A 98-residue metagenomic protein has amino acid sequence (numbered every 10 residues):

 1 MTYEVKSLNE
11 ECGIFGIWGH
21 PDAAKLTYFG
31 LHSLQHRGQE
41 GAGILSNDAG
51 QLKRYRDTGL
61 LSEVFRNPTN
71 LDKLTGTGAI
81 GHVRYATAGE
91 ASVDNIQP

Functional and structural regions predicted by a protein language model:
M1-P98: N-terminal glutamine amidotransferase
